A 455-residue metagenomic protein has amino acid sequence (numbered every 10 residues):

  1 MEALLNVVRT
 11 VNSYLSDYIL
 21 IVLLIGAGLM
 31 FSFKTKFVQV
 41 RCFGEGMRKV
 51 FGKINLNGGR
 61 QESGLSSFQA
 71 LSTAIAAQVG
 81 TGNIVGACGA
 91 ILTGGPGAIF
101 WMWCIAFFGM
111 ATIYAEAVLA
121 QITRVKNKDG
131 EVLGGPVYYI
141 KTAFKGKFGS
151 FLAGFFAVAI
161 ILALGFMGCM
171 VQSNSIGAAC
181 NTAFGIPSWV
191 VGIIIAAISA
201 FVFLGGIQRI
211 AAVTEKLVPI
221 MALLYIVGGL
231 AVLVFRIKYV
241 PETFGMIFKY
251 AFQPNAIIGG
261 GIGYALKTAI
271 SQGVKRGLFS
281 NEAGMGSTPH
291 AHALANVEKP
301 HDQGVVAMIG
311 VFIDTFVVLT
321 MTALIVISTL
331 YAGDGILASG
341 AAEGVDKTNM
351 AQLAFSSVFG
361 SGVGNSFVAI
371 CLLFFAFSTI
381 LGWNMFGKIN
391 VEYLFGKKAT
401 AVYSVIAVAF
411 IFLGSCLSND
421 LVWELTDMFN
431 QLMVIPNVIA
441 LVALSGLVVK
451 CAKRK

Functional and structural regions predicted by a protein language model:
M1-T81, I91-A98, G109, F412 (+2 more regions): N-terminal alpha-helical transmembrane segments of multi-pass membrane transport and channel/translocase proteins
A3-L4, K34-Q39, N83-A87, L164-G177 (+5 more regions): Transmembrane helix-loop junctions in multi-pass membrane proteins
L23-M30, T35-M47, F156, S173-C180 (+3 more regions): Membrane-interface loop-to-helix entry segments
F31-S32, I105-G130, V137, K141-N174 (+3 more regions): Helix-loop-helix module between adjacent transmembrane segments
F37-L65, G89, G95-P96, A111-K147 (+4 more regions): Flexible loop linkers connecting adjacent transmembrane helices in multi-pass alpha-helical membrane transporters
G58-T93, L119-I122, K128-A143, V158-I161 (+1 more regions): Alpha-helical membrane segments and immediately flanking helix-loop junctions that form or couple to the substrate/ion
F108-E116, I193-I207, V218-K238, S271 (+3 more regions): Selective recognition of specific alpha-helical transmembrane segments in multi-pass small-molecule
E116-K128, L230-M246, P254-G261, L294-V297 (+2 more regions): Extracellular/periplasmic helix-exit of transmembrane alpha-helices
